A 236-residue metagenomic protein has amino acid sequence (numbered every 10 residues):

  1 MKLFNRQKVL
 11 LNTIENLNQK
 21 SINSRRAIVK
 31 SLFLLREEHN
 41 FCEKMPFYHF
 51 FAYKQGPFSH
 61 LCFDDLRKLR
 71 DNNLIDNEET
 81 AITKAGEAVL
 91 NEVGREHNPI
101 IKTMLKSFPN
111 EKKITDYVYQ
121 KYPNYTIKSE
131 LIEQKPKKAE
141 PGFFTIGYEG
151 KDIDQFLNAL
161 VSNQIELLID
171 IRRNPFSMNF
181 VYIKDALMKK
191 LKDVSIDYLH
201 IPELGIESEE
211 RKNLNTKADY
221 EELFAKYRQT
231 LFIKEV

Functional and structural regions predicted by a protein language model:
M1-G150, S162: Domain-edge interaction signal
F33, G150-K151, N174-P175, L204-E207: Short, solvent-exposed loop/turn segments at secondary-structure junctions
C62-D65, F156, I183, L187 (+2 more regions): Amphipathic alpha-helical interface surfaces
D76-N77, L168-I169, L199-H200: A structural signal for short, well-ordered beta-strand segments and their strand-loop junctions that often border
F143-I196: Glycine-rich, flexible N-terminal cofactor/catalytic loop recognition
M178-E222: Short, surface-exposed acidic-centric catalytic microdomains
L214-V236: Internal catalytic-core helix/loop-beta-alpha segment that presents or stabilizes conserved functional determinants
